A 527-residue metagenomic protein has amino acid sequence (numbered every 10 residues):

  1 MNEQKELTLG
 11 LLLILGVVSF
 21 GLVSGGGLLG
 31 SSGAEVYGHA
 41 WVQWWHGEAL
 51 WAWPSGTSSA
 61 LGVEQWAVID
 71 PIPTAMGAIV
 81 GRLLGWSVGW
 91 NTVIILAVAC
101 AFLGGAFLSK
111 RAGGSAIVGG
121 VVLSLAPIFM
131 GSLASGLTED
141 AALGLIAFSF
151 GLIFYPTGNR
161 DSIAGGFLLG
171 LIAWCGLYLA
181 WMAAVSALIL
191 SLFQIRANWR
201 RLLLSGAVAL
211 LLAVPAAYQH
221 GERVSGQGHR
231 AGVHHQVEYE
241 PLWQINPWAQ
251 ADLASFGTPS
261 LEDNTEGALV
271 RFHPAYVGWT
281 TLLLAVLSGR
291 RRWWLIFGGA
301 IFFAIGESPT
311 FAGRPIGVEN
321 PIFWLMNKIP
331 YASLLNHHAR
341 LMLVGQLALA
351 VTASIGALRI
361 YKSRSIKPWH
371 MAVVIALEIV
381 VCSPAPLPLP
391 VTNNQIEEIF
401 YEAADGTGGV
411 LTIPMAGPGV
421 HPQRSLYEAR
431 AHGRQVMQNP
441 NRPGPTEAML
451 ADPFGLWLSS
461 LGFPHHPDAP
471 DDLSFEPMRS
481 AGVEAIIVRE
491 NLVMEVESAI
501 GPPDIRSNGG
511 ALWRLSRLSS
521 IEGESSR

Functional and structural regions predicted by a protein language model:
M1-V23, R201-V208, G289-W294, K367 (+2 more regions): Start-transfer (signal-anchor) and selected internal transmembrane alpha helices of multi-pass inner/ER membrane
L11-V17, I94-L108, S115-F193, S205 (+3 more regions): Membrane-embedded helix bundles of polyisoprenyl
L15-A101, A126-G131, G136-A142, Y239-E266 (+1 more regions): Membrane-interface coil-to-helix junctions
Y37-G38, W45, V214-V286, F323-M342: Periplasmic/ER-lumenal interhelical loops and adjacent helix-loop junctions in multi-pass membrane proteins
L103, G228-E240, A268, V373-R527: Extracytoplasmic
V118, L188, L203-L211, W293-W294 (+3 more regions): Signature aromatic-anchored transmembrane alpha helix within multi-pass, membrane-resident enzymes that catalyze glycan
S132-D140, H235-E238, T265-H273, G299-A348 (+3 more regions): Membrane-helix boundary/interfacial segments in multi-pass membrane proteins
L192-I195, V277-A304, G356-K362: Hydrophobic, aromatic-rich transmembrane alpha-helices and their immediate juxtamembrane boundary segments
